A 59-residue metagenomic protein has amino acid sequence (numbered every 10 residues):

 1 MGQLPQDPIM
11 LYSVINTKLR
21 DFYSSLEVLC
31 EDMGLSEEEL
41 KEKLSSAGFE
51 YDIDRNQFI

Functional and structural regions predicted by a protein language model:
M1-D21, S25: N-terminal acidic leader/helix
L29-C30: Short alpha-helical "recognition helix" segments of helix-turn-helix
S36-G48: Short acidic, Pro/Gly- and aromatic-enriched capping/linker segments at domain boundaries
